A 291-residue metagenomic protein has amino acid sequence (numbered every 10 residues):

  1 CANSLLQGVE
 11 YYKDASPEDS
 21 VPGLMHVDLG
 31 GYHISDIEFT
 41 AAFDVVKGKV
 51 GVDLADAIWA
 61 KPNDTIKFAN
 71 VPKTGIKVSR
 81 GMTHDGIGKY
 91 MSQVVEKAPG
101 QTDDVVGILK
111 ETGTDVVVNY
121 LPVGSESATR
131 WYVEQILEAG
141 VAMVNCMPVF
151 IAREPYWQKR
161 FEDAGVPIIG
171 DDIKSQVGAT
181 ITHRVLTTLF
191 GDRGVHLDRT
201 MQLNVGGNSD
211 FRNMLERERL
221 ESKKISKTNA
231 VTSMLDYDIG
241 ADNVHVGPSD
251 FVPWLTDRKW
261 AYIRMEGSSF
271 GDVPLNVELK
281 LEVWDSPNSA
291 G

Functional and structural regions predicted by a protein language model:
C1-N3, P122-S127, M147-R153, K174-T180 (+1 more regions): Gly/Ser/Thr-rich loops at beta-strand to alpha-helix junctions that form or flank small-molecule/cofactor-binding
C1-Y132, E138, L220-S226: N-terminal glycine-/serine-/threonine-rich beta1-alpha1-beta2 phosphate-ribose binding loop of Rossmann-like
S4-Q7, V52-A55, P155-Q158, I181-R184 (+1 more regions): Short acidic, glycine/serine/threonine-rich loops at helix termini
S35-E38, K49, G178-A290: Active-site-lining helix/loop region of Rossmann-like oxidoreductase modules
D44, V118-N119, N145-C146, I168-D171 (+1 more regions): General beta-strand structural signal in soluble alpha/beta enzymes
V117, M143, L275: Receiver (REC) domain switch-region micro-motif
P122-E138, C146-P167: Rossmann-fold NAD(P)-binding glycine/threonine-rich loop
R160-I173, G194, D198: Rossmann-fold dehydrogenase core element
